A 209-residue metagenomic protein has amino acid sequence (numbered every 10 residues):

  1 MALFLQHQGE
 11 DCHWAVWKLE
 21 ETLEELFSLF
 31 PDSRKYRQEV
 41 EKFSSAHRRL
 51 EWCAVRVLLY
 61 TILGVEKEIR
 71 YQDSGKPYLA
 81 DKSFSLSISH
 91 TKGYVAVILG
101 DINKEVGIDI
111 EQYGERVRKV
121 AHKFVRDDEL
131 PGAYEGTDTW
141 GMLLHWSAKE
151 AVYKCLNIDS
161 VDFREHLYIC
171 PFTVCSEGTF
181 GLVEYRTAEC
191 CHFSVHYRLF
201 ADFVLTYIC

Functional and structural regions predicted by a protein language model:
M1-C209: Core catalytic alpha/beta fold that binds nucleotide/phospho-ligands
